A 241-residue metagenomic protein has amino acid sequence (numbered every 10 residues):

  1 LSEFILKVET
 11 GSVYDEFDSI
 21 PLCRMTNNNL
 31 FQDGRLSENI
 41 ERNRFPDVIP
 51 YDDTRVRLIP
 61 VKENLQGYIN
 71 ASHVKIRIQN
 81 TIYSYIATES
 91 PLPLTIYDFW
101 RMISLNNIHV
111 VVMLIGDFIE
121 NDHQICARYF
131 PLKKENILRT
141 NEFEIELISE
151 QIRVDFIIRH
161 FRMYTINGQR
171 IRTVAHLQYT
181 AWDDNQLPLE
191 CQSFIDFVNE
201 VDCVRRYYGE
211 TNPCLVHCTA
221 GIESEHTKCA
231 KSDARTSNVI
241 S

Functional and structural regions predicted by a protein language model:
L1-S241: Cys-based phosphatases of the PTP/DUSP/CDC25 superfamily and their flanking regulatory architecture
